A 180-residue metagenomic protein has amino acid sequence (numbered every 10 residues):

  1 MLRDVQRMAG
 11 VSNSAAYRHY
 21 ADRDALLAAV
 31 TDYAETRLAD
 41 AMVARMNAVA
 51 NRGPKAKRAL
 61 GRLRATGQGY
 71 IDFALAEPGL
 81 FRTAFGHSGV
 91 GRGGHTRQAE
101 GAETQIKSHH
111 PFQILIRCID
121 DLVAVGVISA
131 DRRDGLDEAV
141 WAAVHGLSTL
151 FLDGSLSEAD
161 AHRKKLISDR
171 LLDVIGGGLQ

Functional and structural regions predicted by a protein language model:
M1-A25, A29: Helix-turn-helix
M8, A25-A48, G61, A65-D72 (+7 more regions): Alpha-helical structural segments
Y20, G86-V90, A142: Short helix-capping/turn signature of helix-turn-helix
V43-N51, G86-G89, A124-V127, L152-L156 (+1 more regions): Short, flexible helix-adjacent loops and helix caps
A48-A59, G91-A102, E158-D160: Short helix-coil transition/hinge motifs at the ends and kinks of transmembrane helices, capturing the brief
K57, G93-V127, D134-E138, L166-G177: Amphipathic alpha-helical packing segments from all-alpha helical-bundle domains
F73, R117, D121, W141-A159 (+1 more regions): Amphipathic C-terminal alpha-helical segment
F73-Q98, T149-S157: Amphipathic alpha-helical segments used for helix-helix packing
